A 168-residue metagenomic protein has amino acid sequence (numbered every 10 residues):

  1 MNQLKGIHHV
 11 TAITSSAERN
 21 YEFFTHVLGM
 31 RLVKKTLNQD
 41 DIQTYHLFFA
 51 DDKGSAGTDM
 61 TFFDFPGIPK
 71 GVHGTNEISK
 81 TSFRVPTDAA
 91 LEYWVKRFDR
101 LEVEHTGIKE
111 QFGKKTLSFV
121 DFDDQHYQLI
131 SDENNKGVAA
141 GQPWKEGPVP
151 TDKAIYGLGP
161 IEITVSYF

Functional and structural regions predicted by a protein language model:
M1, V33-T36, E92-P160: Vicinal oxygen chelate
M1-R19, I78-F83, K136-F168: N-terminal beta-strand motif that seeds the catalytic metal site of vicinal oxygen chelate
I13-A56, I108-V120, T164-F168: Core segments of cupin and vicinal oxygen chelate
A17, L91-E92: Aromatic/hydrophobic pocket-lining residues that form the small-molecule binding cavity in soluble enzyme cores
H26, F62-F63, V95-F98: Short amphipathic alpha-helices in soluble, non-transmembrane regions that often serve as interface/regulatory elements
R31-H73, H126-K136: Conserved short beta-strand elements that form part of the metal-binding/catalytic scaffold of enzyme active sites
G57, F62, N76, K80 (+2 more regions): Extended catalytic-interface subdomain
G67-P69, I78-K80, D88-L91: Eukaryotic helix-linker segments that join adjacent hydrophobic helices
